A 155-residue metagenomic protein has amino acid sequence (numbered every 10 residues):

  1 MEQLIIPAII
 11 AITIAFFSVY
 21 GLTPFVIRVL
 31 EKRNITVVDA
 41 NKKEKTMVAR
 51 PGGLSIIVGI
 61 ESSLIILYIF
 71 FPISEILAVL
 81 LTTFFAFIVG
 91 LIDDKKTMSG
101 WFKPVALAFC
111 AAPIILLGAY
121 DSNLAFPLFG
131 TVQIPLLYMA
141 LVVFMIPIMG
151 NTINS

Functional and structural regions predicted by a protein language model:
E2-S155: "…together with the soluble PPM/PP2C metallo-phosphatase catalytic core" -> "…together with the soluble PPM/PP2C
